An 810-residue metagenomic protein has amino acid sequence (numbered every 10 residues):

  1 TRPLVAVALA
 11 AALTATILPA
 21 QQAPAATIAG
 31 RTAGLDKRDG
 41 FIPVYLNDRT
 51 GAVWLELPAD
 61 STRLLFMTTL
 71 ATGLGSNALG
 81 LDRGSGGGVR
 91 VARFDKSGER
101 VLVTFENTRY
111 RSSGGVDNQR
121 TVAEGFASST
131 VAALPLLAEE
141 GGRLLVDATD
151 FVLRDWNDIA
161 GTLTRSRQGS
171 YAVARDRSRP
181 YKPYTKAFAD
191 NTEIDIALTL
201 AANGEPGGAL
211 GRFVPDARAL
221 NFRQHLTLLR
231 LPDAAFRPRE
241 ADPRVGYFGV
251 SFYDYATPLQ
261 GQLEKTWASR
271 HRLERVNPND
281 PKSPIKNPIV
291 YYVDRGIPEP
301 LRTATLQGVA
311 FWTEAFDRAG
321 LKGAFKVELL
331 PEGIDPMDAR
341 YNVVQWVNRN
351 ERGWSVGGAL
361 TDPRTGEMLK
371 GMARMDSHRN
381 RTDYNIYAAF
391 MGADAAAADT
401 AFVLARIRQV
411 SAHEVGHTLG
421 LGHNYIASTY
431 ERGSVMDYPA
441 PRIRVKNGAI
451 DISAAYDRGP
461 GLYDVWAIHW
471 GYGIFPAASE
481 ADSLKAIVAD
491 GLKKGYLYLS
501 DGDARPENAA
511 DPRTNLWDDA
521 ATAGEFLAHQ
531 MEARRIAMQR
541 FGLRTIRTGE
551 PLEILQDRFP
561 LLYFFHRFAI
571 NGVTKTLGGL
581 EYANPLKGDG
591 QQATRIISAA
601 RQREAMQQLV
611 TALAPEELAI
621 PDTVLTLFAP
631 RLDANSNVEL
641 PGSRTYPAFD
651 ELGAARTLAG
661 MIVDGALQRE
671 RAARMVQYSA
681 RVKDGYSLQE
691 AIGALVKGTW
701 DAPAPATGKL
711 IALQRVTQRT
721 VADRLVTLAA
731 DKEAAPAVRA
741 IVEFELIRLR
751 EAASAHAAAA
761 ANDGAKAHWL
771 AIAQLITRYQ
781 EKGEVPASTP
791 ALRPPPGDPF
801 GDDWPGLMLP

Functional and structural regions predicted by a protein language model:
A6-T16: Bacterial N-terminal signal peptides
I17-Q21: Signal peptide processing junction and immediate N-terminal pro/mature segment of secreted/exported proteins
Q22-I297, A315, A319, A324 (+5 more regions): Auxiliary tRNA-acceptor-end handling modules of aminoacyl-tRNA synthetases
T303-A310, E314, A405, Q409 (+2 more regions): Solvent-exposed, polar/charged alpha-helical surfaces in well-ordered, non-transmembrane soluble domains, broadly
A310-L321, G416-H417, L421, P441 (+2 more regions): Sec-exported extracytoplasmic/periplasmic mature domains
L329-V347, A405-A412, G416-L462: The catalytic-center signature of Zn2+-dependent metalloproteases
E367-G371, M375, S411, V415-L419 (+1 more regions): Extended catalytic-interface subdomain
Y430-P810: Conserved catalytic/binding loops enriched for acidic/polar residues
